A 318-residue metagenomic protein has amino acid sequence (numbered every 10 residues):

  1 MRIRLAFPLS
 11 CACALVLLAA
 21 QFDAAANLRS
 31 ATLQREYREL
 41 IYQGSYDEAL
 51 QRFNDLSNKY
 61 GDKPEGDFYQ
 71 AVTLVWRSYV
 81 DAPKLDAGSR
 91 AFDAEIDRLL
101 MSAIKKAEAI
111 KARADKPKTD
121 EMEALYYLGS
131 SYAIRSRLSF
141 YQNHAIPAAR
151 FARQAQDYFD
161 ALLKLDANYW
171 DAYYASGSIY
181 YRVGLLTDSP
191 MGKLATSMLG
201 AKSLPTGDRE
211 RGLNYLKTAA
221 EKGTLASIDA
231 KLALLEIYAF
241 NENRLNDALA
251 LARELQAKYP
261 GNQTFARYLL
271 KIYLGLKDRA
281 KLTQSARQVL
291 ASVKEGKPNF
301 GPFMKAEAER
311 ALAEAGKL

Functional and structural regions predicted by a protein language model:
P8-A19: Bacterial N-terminal signal peptides
A19-A94, R98, A109-R113, P117-E121 (+4 more regions): Extreme N-terminal leader/anchor segments
S30, L40-Q51, T73-N168, Y174-T218 (+1 more regions): Short coil/linker segments at helix-helix boundaries
L56, I110, L162, T218-A219 (+2 more regions): Canonical positions in the second alpha-helix
Y60, K118, D166, G223-T224 (+2 more regions): A structural motif in tetratricopeptide-repeat
K63-P64, E121, L128, Y169 (+3 more regions): Residue-level recognition of tetratricopeptide repeat
Q156, L204-N214, T218, L274 (+1 more regions): TPR/TPR-like (Sel1-like) alpha-helical repeat modules
